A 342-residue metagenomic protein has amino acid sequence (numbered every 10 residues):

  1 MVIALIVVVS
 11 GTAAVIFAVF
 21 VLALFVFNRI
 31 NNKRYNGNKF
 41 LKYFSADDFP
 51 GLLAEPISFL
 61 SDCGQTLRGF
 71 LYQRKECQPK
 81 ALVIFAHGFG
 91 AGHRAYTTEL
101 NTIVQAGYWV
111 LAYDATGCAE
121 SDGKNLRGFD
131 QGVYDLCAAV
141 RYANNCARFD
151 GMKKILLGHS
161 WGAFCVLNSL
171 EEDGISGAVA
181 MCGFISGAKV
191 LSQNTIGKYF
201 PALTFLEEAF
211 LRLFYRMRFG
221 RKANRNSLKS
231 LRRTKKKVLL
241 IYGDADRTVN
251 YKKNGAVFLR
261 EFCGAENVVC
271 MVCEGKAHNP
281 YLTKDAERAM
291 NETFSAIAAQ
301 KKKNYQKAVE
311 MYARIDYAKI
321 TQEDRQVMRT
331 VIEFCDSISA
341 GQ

Functional and structural regions predicted by a protein language model:
I3-L60, F70, S295-E310: An N-terminal hydrophobic leader/cap segment in hydrolases
F89-T102, A115, K252: The serine-hydrolase catalytic nucleophile loop
L100-D122: Conserved alpha/beta-hydrolase
L126-A147: Alpha/beta-hydrolase active-site loop
N168-G220: Hydrolase active-site cap/lid region
T234-K235, L240-D246: Short beta-strand/loop motif that positions the catalytic acidic residue of the alpha/beta-hydrolase fold
K236, N250-E261, D285: Short alpha-helix in the alpha/beta-hydrolase fold that links the catalytic acid
K284-Q342: Catalytic active-site module of serine/aspartate enzymes centered on a nucleophile-bearing elbow/loop
